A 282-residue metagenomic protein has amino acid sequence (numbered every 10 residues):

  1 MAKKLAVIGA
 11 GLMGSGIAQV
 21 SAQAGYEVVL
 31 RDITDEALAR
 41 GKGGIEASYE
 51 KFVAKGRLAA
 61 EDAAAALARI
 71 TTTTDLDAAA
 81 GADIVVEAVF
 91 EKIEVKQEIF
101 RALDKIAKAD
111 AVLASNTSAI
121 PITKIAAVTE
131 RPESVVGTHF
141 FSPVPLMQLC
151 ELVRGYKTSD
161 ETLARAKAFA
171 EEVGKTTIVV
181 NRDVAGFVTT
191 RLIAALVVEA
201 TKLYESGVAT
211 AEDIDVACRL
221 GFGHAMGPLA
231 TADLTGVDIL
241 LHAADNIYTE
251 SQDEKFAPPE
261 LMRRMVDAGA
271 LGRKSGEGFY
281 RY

Functional and structural regions predicted by a protein language model:
M1-K51, K55: NAD(P)+-binding Rossmann beta1-loop-alpha1 motif at the extreme N-terminus of oxidoreductases
I8, R31, T73, A88 (+3 more regions): Structural motif
G14-G16, K96, S118-I122: Short glycine/serine/threonine-rich phosphate/pyrophosphate-binding segments that cradle anionic phosphate groups
Y26, E161-A164, E171-R182, T201 (+2 more regions): NAD(P)-dependent Rossmann-like dehydrogenase/reductase catalytic/cofactor-binding core
I33, A37-R40, K51-L113, I120: Rossmann-like NAD(P)-binding element
V112-R182, F187-R191: Rossmann-fold dinucleotide-binding core
